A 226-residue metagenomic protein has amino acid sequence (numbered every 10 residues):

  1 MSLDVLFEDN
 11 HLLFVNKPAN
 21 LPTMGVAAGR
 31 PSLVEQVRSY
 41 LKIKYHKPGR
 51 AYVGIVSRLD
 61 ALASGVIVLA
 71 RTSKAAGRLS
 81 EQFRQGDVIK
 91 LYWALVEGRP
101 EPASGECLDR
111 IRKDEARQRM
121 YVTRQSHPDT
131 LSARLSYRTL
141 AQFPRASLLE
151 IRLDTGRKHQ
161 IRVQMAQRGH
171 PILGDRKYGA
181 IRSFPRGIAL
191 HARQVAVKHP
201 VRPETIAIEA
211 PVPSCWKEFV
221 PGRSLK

Functional and structural regions predicted by a protein language model:
M1-K226: RNA pseudouridine synthases
